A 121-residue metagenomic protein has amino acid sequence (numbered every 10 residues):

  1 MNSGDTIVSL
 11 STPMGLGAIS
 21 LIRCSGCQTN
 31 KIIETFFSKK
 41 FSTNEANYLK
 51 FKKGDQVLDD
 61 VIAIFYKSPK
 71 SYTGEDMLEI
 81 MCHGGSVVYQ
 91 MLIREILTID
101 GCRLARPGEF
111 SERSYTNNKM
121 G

Functional and structural regions predicted by a protein language model:
M1-G121: A glycine-rich (often HGG/GG-containing) alpha/beta subdomain
